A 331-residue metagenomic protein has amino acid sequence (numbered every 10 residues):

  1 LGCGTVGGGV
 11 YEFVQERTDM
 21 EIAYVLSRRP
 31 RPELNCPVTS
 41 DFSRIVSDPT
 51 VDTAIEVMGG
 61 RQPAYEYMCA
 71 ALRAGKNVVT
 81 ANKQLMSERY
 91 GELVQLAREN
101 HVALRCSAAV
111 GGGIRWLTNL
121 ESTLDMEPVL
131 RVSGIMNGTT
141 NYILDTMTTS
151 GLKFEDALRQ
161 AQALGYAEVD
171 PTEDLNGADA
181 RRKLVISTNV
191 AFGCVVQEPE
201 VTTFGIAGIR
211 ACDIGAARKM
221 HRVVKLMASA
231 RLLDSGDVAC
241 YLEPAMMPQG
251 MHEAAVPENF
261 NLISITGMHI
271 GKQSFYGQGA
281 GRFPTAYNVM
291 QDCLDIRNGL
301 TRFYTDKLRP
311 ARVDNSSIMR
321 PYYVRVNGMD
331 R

Functional and structural regions predicted by a protein language model:
L1-E12, G328-D330: Glycine-rich adenosine-cofactor-binding loop
E16-L34: NAD(P)-binding Rossmann-fold cofactor-contacting core
S40-A81: Rossmann-fold NAD(P) dinucleotide-binding segment
V51, R98-D179, I186: Rossmann-like NAD(P)H-binding beta-loop-alpha module
A64-A70, A74, A81-S122: Rossmann-fold NAD(P)-binding glycine/threonine-rich loop
D156-A255, F260-L262: Substrate-binding/catalytic subdomain of NAD(P)-dependent oxidoreductase enzymes
I206, G271-Q273, G277-F283: Glycine-rich phosphate/pyrophosphate-binding beta-alpha loops
C293-R331: A conserved regulatory-domain signal marking ACT and ACT-like small-molecule sensing domains and adjacent regulatory
